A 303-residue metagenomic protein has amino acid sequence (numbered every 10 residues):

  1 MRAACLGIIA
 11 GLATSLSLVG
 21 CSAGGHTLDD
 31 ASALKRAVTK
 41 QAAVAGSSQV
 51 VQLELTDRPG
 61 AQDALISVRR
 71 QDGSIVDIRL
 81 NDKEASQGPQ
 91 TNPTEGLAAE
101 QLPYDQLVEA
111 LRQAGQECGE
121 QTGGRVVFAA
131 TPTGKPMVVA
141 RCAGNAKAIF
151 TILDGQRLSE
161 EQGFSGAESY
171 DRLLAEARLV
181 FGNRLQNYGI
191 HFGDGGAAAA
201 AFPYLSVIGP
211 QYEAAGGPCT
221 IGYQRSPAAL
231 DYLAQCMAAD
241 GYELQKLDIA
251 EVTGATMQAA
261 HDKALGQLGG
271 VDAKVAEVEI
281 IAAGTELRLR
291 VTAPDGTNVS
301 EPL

Functional and structural regions predicted by a protein language model:
M1-I9: Bacterial N-terminal signal peptides that target proteins for export
S17-G20: C-terminal motif of bacterial Sec signal peptides marking the signal peptidase cleavage site
S22-G25: Bacterial signal peptide processing site
D29-Q49: Post-signal peptide N-terminal segment of mature Sec-exported envelope proteins
A42-S74: Post-signal-peptide N-terminal segment of Sec-exported extracytoplasmic proteins
G60, I66, G189-A215: Short, surface-exposed binding/anchoring microloops in extracellular/periplasmic proteins
R69-E95, Q116-G123, M137-A175, L179 (+3 more regions): Extended intrinsically disordered, low-complexity coil regions enriched in Ser, Thr, Gly, Ala and often Pro
T94-G119, A239-V271: Mature extracytoplasmic domains of secretory-pathway proteins
